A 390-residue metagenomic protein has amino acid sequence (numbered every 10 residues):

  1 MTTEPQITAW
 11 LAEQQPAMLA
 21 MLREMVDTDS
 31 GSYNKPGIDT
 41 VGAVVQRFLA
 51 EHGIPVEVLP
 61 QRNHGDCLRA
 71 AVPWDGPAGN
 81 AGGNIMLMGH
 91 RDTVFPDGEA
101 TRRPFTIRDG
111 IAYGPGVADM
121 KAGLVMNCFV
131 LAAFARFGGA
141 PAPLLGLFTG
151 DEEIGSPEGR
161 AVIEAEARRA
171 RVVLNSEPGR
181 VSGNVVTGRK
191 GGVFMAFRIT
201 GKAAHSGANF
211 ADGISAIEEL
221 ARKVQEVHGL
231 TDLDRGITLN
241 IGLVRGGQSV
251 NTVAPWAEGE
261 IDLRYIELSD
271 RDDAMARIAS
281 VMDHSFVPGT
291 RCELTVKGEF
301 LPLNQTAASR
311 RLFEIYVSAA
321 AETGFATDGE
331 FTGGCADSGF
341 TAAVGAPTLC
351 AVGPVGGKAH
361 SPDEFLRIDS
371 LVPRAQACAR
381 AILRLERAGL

Functional and structural regions predicted by a protein language model:
M1-Q6, S30, P60, P178-G179 (+2 more regions): Metal-dependent amide/peptide-bond hydrolase catalytic core, centered on the "pita-bread" metallohydrolase fold
T2-P115, R136: Acidic/His- and Gly-rich active-site-bordering loop/insert found across diverse amide/peptide-bond hydrolases
E57, M86, P143-L147, E293: A structural signal for isolated positions on well-ordered beta-strands in alpha/beta enzyme cores
N84-M86, A112, R171-N175, A196 (+1 more regions): Short glycine-aspartate micro-motif
D92-R108, L174, G188-R198, S318 (+1 more regions): Acidic-glycine-rich active-site phosphate/pyrophosphate-binding loop
F95, I111-V125, H205: Glycine/serine-rich anion-binding loops at beta->alpha junctions that coordinate negatively charged ligand groups
M120-K190, E386, L390: Acidic/histidine-rich catalytic neighborhood of metal-dependent amide-processing enzymes
